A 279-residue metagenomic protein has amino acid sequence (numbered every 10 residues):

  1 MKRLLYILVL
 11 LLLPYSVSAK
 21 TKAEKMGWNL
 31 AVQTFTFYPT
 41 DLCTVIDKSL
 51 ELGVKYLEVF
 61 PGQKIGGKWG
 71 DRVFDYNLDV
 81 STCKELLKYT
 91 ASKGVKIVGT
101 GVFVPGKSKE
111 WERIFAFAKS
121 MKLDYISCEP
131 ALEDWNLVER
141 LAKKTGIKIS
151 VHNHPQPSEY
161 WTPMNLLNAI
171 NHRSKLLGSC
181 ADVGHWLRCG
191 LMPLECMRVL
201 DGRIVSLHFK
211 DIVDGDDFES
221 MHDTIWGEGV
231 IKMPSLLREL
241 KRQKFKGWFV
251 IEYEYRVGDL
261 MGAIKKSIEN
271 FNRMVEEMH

Functional and structural regions predicted by a protein language model:
L4-L13: Sec-dependent N-terminal signal peptides
A19-T34, Y38-Y56, S92, S108 (+3 more regions): Histidine-acidic metal/acid-base catalytic patches
Q33-T34, F74-D75, V102-V104, I126-S127 (+3 more regions): A generic structural signal for short
T36, P61-Q63, F103-G106, L132-D134 (+4 more regions): Active-site-proximal loop/turn and secondary-structure-junction residues that shape catalytic pockets, frequently
E58, G99, S127, S150 (+2 more regions): Conserved beta-strand positions in the central sheet of alpha/beta enzyme cores
V59-E85: Glycine-rich, proline-tolerant flexible connector loops at the mouths of alpha/beta enzymes
C83, Y89, K93-G178, L187-R188 (+1 more regions): Active-site acidic/histidine proton-transfer and metal-coordination neighborhood in alpha/beta enzyme cores
